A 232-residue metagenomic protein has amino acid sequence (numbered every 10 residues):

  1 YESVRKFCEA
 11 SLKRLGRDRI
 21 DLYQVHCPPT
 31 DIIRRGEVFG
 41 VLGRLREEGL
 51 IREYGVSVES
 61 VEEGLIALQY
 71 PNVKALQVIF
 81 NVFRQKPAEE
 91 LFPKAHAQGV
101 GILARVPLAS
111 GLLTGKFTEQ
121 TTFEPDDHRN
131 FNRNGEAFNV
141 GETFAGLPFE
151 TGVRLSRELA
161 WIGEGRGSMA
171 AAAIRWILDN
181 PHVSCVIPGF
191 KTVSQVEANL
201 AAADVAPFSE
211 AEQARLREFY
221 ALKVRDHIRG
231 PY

Functional and structural regions predicted by a protein language model:
Y1-L15, E59-I66, A173: Short, acidic/polar
L12-D31: Active-site groove signature of glycoside hydrolases
C27-A221, Y232: Beta/alpha (TIM)-barrel catalytic core signal, keyed to glycine-rich beta->alpha loops juxtaposed to Asp/Glu that bind
D226: Substrate/cofactor-recognition hotspot
